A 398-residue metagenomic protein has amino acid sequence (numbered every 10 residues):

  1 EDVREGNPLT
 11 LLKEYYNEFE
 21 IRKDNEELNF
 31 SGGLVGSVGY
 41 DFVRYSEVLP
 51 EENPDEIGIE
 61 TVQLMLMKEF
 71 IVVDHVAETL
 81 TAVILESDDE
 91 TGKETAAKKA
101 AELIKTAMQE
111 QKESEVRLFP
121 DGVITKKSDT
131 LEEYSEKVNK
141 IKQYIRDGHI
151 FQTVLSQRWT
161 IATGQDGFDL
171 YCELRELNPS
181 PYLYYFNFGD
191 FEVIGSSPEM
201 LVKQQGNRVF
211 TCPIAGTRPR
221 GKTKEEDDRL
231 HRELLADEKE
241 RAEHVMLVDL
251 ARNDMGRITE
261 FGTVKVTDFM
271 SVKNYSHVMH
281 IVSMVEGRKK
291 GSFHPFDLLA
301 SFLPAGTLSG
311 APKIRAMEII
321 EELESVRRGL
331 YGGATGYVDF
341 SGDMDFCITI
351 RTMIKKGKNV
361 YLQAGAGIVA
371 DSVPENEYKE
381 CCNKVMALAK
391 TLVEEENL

Functional and structural regions predicted by a protein language model:
E1-L398: Extended alpha-helical targeting/anchoring segments, especially N-terminal organellar/secretory targeting helices
